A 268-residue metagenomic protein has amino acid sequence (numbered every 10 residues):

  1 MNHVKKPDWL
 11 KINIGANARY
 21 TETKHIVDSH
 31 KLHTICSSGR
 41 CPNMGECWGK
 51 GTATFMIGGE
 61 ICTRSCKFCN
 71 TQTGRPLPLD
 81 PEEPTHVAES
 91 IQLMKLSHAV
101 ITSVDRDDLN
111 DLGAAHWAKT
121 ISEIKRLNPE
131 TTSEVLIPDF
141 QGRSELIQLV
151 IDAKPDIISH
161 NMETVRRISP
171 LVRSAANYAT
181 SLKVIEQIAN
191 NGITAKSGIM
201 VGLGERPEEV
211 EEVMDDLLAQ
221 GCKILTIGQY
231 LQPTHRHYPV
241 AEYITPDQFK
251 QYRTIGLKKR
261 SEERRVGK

Functional and structural regions predicted by a protein language model:
M1-T54, T85, E89, K119-E130 (+2 more regions): Auxiliary Fe-S-binding modules of radical SAM enzymes
V4-W9, K67-G74, T102, H237: Glycine-/proline-rich flexible loop or hinge segments
I35-C47, E60-T73: Local cysteine-cluster metal-coordination motifs and their immediate loop/turn environment, predominantly Fe-S cluster
W48-G49, D111-A114, L146-I147, P170-R173 (+2 more regions): Short secondary-structure transition/capping segments
G58-S65, C69, P84, I91-M94: A contiguous, low-structure linker/loop signature
E60-T63, L96, E163-V165, Y230-Q232: Short connector loops/turns at beta-strand edges and beta->alpha or beta->beta junctions
T71-H86, L93-S144, V150-K183, K196 (+2 more regions): Core AdoMet radical
